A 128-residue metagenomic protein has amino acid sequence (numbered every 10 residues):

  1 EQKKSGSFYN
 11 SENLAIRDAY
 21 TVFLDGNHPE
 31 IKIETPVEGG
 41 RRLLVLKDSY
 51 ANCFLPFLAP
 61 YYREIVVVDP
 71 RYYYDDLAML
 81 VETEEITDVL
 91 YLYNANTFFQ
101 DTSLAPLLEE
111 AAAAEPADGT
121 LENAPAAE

Functional and structural regions predicted by a protein language model:
E1-E128: Extracellular glycan-modifying ectodomains
